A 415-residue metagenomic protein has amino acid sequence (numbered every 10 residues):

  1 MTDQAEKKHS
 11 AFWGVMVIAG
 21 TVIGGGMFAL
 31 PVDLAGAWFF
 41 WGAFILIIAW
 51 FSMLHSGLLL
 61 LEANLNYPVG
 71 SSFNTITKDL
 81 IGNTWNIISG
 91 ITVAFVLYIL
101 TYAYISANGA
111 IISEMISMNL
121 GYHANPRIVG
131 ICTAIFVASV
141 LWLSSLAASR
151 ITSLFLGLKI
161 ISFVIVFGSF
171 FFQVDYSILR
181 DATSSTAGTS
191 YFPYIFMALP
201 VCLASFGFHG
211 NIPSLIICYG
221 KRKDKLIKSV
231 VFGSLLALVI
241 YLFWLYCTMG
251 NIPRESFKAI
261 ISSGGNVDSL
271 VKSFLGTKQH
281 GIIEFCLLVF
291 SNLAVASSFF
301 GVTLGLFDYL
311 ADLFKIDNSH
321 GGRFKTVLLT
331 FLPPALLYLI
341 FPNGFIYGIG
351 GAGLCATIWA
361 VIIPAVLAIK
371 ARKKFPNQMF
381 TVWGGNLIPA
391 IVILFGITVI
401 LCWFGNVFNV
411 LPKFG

Functional and structural regions predicted by a protein language model:
M1-V32, L54-L58, G70, Y194 (+4 more regions): Membrane-interface "cap" regions at the ends of multi-pass membrane proteins
T2-A5, L120-F136, S153-K272: Helix-loop-helix junctions that connect adjacent transmembrane segments in multi-pass membrane transporters
E6-A11, H123-C132, K221-R222, F232 (+6 more regions): Loop-to-transmembrane helix boundary motifs in multi-pass membrane proteins
V15-V22, G90-I91, M115-S144, I161-F167 (+4 more regions): Transmembrane alpha-helical segments of multi-pass small-molecule transport proteins
P31-E62, N74, K413-G415: Extracellular loop-to-transmembrane helix junctions
H55-G121, L288-D312: Hydrophobic transmembrane alpha-helices that form the core helical bundles of multi-pass secondary transporters
S71-N83, A237-V295, I316: TM-loop-TM module centered on a large, flexible mid-protein loop between adjacent transmembrane helices in multi-pass
S162-S169, L293-G305, V327-P333, A352-N377: Hydrophobic alpha-helical segments of multi-pass membrane transport proteins
